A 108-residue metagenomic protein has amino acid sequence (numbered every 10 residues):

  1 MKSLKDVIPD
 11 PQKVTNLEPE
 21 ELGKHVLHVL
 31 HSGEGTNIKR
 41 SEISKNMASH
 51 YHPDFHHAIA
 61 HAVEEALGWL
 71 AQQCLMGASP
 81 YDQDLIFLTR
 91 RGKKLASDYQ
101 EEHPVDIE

Functional and structural regions predicted by a protein language model:
M1-F55, H61: Short amphipathic alpha-helical interface segments
L27-L30, L67-L70, L88: Generic leucine side-chain signal with a strong bias for well-ordered alpha-helical environments
S32-T36, Q73, D98, E102: Surface-exposed polar/charged interaction patches
F55-Q73: Short amphipathic alpha-helical interaction segments
P80-I86: Short, Lys/Arg-rich nucleic-acid/phosphate-binding segment
R91-E108: Short, amphipathic alpha-helical interaction segments positioned at domain boundaries
